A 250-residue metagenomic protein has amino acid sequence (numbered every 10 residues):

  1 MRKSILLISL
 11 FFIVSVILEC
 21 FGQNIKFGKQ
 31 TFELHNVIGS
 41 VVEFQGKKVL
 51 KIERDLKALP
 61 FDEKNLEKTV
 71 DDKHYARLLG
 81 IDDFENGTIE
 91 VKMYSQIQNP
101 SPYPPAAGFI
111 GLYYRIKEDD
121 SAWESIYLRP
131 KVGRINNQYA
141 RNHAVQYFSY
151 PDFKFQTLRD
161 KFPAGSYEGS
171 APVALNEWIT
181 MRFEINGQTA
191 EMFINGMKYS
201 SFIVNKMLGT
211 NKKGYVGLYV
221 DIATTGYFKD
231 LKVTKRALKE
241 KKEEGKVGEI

Functional and structural regions predicted by a protein language model:
M1-N24: Bacterial Sec-dependent N-terminal signal peptides
Q23-P104, E243-I250: Low-complexity, Ser/Thr/Pro/Gly-rich disordered linker/stalk regions
H74-K154: Secretory/extracellular carbohydrate-interaction modules and structurally similar beta-sandwich "look-alikes"
Y75-D82, Y167-P172, L218: Beta-strand-rich interaction surfaces with strong enrichment in secreted/lumenal proteins
V91, K229-V233: Extracellular beta-strand elements of beta-rich domains used for carbohydrate recognition/degradation or cell-matrix
F153-T180: Short, aromatic/His-centered strand-loop micro-motif at the edge of beta-sheets
V173-I203: Carbohydrate-binding surfaces in secreted/extracellular proteins
F202-K229: Flexible glycan-contacting loops in extracellular carbohydrate-active proteins
